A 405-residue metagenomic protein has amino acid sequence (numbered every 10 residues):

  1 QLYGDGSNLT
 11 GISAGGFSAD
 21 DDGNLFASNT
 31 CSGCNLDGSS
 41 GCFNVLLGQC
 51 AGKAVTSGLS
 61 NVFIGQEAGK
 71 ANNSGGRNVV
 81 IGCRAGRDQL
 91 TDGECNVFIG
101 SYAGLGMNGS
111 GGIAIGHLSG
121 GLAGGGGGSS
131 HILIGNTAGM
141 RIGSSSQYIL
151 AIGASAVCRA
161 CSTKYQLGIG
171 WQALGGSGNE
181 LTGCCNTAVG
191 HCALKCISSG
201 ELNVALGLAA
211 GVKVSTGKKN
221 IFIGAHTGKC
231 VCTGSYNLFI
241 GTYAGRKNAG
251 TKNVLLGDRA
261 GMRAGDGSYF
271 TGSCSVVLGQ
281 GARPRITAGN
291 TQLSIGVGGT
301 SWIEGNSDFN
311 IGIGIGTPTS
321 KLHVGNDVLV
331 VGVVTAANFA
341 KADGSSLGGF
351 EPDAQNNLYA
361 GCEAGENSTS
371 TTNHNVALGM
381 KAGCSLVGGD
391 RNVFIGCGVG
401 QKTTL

Functional and structural regions predicted by a protein language model:
S7-T10: Conserved positions within tandem-repeat grammars
S13-V331, T335-L405: Glycine- and small/polar-enriched repetitive beta-structure motifs of secreted/surface proteins
